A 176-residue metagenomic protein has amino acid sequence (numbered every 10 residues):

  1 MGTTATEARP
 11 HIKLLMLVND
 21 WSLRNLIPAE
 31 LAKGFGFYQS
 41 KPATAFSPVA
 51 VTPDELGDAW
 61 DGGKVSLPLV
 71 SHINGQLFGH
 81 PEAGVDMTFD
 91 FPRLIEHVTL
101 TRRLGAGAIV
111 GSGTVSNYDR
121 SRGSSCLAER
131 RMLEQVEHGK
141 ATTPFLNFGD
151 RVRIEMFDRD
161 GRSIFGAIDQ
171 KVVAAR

Functional and structural regions predicted by a protein language model:
M1-H97, T142-P144, D169-R176: Glycine-enriched loop-and-adjacent helix/strand subsegments that border the catalytic/binding cleft of enzyme cores
P10-I12, G105-A106, F148: Short, well-ordered loop/turn elements at secondary-structure boundaries
A32, G105-A108: Flexible, glycine/charged-enriched surface loops at secondary-structure junctions
E82-L104, S116-L133: Glycine-rich active-site loops that engage anionic ligands at enzyme catalytic sites
A108-R151, E155-F157, R162, G166-I168: Active-site pocket scaffolds in enzymes
